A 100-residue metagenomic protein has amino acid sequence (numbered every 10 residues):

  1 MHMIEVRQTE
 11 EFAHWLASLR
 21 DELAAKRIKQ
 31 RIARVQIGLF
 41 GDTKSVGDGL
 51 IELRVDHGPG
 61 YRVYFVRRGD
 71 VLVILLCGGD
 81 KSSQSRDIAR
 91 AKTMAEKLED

Functional and structural regions predicted by a protein language model:
M1-G60, R68-V73, D80-D100: Basic, Lys/Arg-enriched alpha-helical interface segments
